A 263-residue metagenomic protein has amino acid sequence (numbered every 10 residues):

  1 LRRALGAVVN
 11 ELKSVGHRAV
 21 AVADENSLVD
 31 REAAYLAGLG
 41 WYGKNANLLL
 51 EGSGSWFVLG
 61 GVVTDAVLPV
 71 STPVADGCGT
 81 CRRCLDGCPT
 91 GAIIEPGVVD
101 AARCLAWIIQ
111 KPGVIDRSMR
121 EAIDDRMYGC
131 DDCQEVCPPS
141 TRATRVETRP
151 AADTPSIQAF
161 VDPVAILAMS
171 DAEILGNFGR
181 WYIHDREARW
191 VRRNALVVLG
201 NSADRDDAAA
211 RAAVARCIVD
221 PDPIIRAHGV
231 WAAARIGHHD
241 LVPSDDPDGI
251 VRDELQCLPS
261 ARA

Functional and structural regions predicted by a protein language model:
L1-G77, D245-E254: Auxiliary alpha/beta "docking" domains used to position bulky ligands
L49-P73, D100-M119, S170-A172: Short, charged low-complexity linear segments at domain edges
V70-G79, R120-Y128: Immediate flanking context of iron-sulfur cluster ligation sites
R83-A106, R126-P150, A213: Iron-sulfur cluster-binding cysteine motifs and their immediate structural context in ferredoxin-like electron-transfer
R117-A152, S156-A159, V164-A165, M169 (+1 more regions): C-terminal amphipathic alpha-helical segment
E173-F178, R205-I218, G237-D245: Amphipathic alpha-helical scaffolding segments comprising HEAT/armadillo-like alpha-solenoid repeats
A188, P221-D222, P247-V251: Short inter-helical turns and helix N-cap capping residues of alpha-solenoid HEAT/ARM repeat scaffolds
R192-R205, R226-H238, E254-R262: Structural detector for internal amphipathic alpha-helices that build alpha-solenoid repeat scaffolds
